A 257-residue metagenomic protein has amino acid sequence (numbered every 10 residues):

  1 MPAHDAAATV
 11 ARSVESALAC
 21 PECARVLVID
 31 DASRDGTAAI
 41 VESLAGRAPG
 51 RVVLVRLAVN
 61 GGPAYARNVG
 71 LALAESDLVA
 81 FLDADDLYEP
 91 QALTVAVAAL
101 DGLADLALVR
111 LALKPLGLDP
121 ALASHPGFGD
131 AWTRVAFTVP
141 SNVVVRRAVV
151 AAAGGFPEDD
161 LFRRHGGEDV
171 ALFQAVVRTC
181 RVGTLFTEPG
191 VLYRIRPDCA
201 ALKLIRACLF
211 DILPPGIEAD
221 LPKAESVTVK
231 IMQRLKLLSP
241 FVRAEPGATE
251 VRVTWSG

Functional and structural regions predicted by a protein language model:
E15-A24: Short, acidic, metal-binding catalytic loop of nucleotide-sugar glycosyltransferases
S16, D30-I40, V59, D83: A conserved acidic beta->alpha catalytic loop
L57-A74: Glycine-rich, basic loop-to-helix element that forms the pyrophosphate-binding segment of sugar-nucleotide handling
V79: Short aromatic/hydrophobic "clamp" motif used to bind/position activated sugar donors
L87, L93-L122: Conserved donor NDP-sugar-binding/catalytic core segment of glycosyltransferases
F128-V144: A recurrent flexible, glycine/aromatic-enriched loop bordering the glycosyltransferase active site that acts as
F162-L172: Acidic donor-binding loop at a coil-to-helix junction in glycosyltransferase catalytic cores that engages
Q174-L192: Catalytic donor-sugar/metal-binding loop of nucleotide-sugar-dependent glycosyltransferases
